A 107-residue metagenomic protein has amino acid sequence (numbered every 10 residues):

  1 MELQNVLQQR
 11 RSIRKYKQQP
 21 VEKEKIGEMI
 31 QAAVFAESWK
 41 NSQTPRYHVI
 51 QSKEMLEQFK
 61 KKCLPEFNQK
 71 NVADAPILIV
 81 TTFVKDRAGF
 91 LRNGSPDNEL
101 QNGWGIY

Functional and structural regions predicted by a protein language model:
M1-Y107: Acidic, surface-exposed loops and disordered segments
